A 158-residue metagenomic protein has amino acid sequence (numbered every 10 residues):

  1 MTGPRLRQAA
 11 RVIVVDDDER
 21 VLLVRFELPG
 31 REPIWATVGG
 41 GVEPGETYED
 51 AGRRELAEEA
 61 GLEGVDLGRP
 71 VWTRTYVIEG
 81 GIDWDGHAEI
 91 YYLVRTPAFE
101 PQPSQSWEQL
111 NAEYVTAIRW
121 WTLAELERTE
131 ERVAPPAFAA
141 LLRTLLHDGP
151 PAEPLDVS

Functional and structural regions predicted by a protein language model:
M1-V21, G41-P44, A88-Y91: Conserved N-terminal beta-strand and adjoining loop/helix that marks the start of the Nudix/MutT-like hydrolase domain
T2-P4, I82-D83, Q109: Short Gly/Pro-enriched turn/cap motifs at secondary-structure boundaries
V15-D17, F26, V94-T96: Active-site beta-strand termini and strand-to-loop segments that position acidic
R20-E58, L62: Conserved Nudix-box catalytic region and its N-terminal flanking loop in Nudix hydrolases and closely related
L23, Y91-L93, I118-W120: Conserved hydrophobic/aromatic beta-strand scaffold that supports enzyme active sites
G30-P33, A98-S158: Nudix hydrolase/Nudix homology domain
A36, D85, W120: Short aromatic/basic micro-patch
G61-P101: Active-site segment of metal-dependent pyrophosphate-handling enzymes, primarily the Nudix hydrolase catalytic core
